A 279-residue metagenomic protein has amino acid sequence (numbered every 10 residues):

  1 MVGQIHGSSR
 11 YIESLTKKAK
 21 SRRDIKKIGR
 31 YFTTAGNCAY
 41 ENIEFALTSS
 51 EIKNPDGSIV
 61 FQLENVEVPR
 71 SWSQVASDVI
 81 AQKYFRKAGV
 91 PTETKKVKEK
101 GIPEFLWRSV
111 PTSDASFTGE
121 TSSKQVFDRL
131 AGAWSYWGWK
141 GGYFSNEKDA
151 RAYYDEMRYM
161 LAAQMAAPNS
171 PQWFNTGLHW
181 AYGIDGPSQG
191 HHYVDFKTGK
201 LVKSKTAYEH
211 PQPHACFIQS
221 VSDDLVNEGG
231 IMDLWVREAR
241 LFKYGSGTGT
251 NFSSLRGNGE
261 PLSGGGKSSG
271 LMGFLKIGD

Functional and structural regions predicted by a protein language model:
V2-D279: Extended catalytic cores of very large enzyme megasubunits
